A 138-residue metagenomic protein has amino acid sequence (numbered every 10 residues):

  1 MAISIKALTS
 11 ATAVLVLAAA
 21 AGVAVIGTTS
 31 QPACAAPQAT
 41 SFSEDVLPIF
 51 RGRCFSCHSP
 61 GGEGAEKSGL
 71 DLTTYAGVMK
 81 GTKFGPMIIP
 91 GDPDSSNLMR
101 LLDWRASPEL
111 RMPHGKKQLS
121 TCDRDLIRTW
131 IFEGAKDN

Functional and structural regions predicted by a protein language model:
A2-S4, G22-N138: Aromatic- and Gly/Pro-enriched helix-to-coil junctions and flexible linker segments
A2-V16: Bacterial N-terminal signal peptides that target proteins for export
L15-V23: Gram-positive Sec-dependent secretion signals
